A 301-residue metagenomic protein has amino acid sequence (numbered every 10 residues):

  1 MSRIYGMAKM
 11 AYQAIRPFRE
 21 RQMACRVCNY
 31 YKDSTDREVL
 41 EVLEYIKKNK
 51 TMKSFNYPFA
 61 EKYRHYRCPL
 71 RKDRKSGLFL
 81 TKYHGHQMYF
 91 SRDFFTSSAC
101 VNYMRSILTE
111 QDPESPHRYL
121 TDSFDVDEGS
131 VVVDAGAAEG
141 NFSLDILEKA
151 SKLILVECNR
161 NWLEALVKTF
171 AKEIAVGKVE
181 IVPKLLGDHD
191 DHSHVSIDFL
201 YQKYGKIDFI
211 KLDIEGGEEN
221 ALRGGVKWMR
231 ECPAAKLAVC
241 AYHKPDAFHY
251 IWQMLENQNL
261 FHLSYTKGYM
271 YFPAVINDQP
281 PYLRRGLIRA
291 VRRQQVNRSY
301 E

Functional and structural regions predicted by a protein language model:
M1-K149, I154-V156, F248, F261-E301: S-adenosyl-L-methionine
D127, I146-K149, E173, Y204 (+1 more regions): Short, conserved loop/helix-junction motifs that constitute active-site signature segments in enzyme catalytic cores
G136, K211-E215: Conserved S-adenosyl-L-methionine
D145-K149, T169, A221-W228, Y250-M254: A short acidic, amphipathic alpha-helical/loop segment
N159-Y204: S-adenosyl-L-methionine
G187, Y242-K244, G268: Active-site beta-loop-alpha junctions enriched in small/polar residues
I210, P233-Y242: Conserved beta-strand signature within the Rossmann-like core of class I S-adenosyl-L-methionine
